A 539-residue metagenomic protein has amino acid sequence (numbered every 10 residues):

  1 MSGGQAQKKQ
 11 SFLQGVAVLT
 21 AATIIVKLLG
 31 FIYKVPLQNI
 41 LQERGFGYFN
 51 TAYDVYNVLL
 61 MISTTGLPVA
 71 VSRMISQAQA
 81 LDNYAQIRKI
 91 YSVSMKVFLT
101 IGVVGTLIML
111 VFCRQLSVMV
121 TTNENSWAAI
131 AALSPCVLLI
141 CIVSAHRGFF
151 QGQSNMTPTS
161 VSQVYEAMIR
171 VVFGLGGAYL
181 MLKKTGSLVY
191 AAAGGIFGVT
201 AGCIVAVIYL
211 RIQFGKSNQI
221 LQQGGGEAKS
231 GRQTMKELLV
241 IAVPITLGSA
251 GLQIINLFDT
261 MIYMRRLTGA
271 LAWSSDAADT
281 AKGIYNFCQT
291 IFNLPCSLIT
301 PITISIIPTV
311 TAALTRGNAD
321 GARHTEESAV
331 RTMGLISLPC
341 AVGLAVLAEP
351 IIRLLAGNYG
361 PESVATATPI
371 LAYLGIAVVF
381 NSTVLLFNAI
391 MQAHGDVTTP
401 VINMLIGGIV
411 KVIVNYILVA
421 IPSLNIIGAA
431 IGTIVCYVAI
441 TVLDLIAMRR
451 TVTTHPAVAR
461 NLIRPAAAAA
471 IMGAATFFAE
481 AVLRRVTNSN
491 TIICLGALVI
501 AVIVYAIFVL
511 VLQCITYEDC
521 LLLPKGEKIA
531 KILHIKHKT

Functional and structural regions predicted by a protein language model:
M1-L29, A85, K89, A228-L252 (+2 more regions): N-terminal membrane topogenesis motif
S2-G3, F478-T539: Membrane-proximal transmembrane or re-entrant/amphipathic helices at the cytosolic face
S11-S72, T106, L110, C136-V137 (+1 more regions): Signature of the first transmembrane helix
A17-A22, A131, P135, F150-A178 (+2 more regions): Alpha-helical transmembrane segments of multi-pass membrane transporters/permeases
Q38-V58, L188, A192-A193, K236-I241 (+2 more regions): Interfacial/gating helices of multi-pass transporter permease domains
T65-A80, C288, C296-D320: Helix-loop junctions and terminal segments of transmembrane helices in multi-pass membrane transport/translocation
R114-L133, A345-V378: Interfacial segments at transmembrane-helix termini and the short loops linking adjacent helices
T157, M168-V207, T398, G408-V442 (+4 more regions): Membrane-interface helix-loop junctions in multi-pass transport and translocation proteins
